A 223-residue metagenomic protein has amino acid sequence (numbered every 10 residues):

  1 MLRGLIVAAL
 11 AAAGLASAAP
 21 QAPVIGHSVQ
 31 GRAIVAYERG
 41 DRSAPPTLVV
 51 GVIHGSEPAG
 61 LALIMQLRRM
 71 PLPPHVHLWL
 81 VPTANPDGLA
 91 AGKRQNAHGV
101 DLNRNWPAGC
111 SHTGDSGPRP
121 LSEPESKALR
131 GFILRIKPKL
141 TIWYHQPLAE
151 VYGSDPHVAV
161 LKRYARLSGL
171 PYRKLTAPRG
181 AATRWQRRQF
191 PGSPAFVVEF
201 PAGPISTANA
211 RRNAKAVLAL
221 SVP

Functional and structural regions predicted by a protein language model:
L2-V35: Short glycine- and acidic-rich boundary segments immediately preceding or forming the N-terminal edge of structured
H27-V29, A44-I53, E57-R68, L72-A177 (+1 more regions): Active-site/substrate-binding loop(s) of hydrolase catalytic cores
A33-I34, L89-G92, A182-R188: Short, solvent-exposed polar/charged micro-motifs at secondary-structure junctions
V35-A44: Short beta-strand-to-loop junctions in surface cap/lid or active-site-entrance loops
G153, R179-P223: Active-site-adjacent mobile loop/cap segments within catalytic or ligand-binding domains
